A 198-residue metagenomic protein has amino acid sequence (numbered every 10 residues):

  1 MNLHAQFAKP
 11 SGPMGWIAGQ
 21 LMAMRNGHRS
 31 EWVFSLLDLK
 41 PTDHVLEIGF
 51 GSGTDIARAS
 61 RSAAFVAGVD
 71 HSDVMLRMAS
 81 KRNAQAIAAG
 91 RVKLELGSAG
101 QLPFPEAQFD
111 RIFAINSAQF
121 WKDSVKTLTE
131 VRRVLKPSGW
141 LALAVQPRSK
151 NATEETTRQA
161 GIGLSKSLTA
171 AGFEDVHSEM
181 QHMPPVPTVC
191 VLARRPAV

Functional and structural regions predicted by a protein language model:
M1-M14: N-terminal, positively charged/glycine-rich alpha-helical extensions of SAM-dependent methyltransferases
M24-D43: Conserved alpha-helix/loop element of class I SAM-dependent methyltransferases that forms part of the SAM/SAH-binding
H44-Q101: Class I SAM-dependent methyltransferase SAM/SAH-binding core
G100-I112: A short acidic, Gly/Pro-enriched loop at the edge of an enzyme's catalytic core that lines a small-molecule cofactor
R111-D123: A short SAM/SAH-binding and catalytic strip from SAM-dependent methyltransferases
V125-P137: A short glycine-rich, Lys/Arg-flanked "PGG" loop and its adjoining helix->strand segment in the class I
S138-V145: Conserved beta-strand signature within the Rossmann-like core of class I S-adenosyl-L-methionine
H182-V198: Core SAM-dependent methyltransferase catalytic element
